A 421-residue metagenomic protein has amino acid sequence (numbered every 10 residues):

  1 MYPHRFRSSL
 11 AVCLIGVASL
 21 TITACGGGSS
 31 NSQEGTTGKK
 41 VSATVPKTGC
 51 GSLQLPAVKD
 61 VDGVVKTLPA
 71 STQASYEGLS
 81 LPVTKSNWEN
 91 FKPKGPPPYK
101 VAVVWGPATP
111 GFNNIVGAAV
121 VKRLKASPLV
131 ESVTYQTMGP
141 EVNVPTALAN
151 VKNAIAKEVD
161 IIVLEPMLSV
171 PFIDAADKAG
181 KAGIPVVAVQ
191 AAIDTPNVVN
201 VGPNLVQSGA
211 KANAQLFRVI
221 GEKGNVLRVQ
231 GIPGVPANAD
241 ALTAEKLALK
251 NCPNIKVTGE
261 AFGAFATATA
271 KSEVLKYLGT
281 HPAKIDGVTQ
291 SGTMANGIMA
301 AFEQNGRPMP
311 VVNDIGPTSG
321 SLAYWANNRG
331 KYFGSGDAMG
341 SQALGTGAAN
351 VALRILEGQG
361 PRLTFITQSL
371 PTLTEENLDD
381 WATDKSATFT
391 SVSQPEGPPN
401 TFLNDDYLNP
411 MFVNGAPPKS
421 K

Functional and structural regions predicted by a protein language model:
L20-A24: C-terminal motif of bacterial Sec signal peptides marking the signal peptidase cleavage site
C25-T36: Bacterial lipoprotein signal-peptidase II cleavage site
G38-Y99, G340, T346-K421: Hinge/cleft segment of the Venus flytrap/periplasmic-binding protein
V41-G63, T67, S71-F91, P98-A119 (+6 more regions): Extracytoplasmic "Venus flytrap"
V83, N87-W88, A147, N200-V226 (+4 more regions): Hydrophobic alpha-helical segments within soluble ligand-binding/sensing domains
V101-P110, V120-V121, A210-E260, A352-A387: An alpha-beta-alpha
A149, I161-G180, E245, G263-W325: Hydrophobic alpha-helical
S169-Q207, N225, S319-K331: Flexible loop/hinge segments that line or gate small-molecule binding clefts
